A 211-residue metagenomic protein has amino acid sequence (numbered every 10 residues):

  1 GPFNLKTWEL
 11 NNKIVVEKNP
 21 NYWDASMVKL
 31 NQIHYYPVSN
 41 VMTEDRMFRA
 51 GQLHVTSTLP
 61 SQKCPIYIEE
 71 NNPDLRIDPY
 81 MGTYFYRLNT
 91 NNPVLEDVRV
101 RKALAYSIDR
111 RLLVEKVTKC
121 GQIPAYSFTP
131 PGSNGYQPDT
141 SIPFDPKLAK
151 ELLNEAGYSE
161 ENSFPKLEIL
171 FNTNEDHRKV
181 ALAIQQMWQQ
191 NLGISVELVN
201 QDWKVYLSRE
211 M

Functional and structural regions predicted by a protein language model:
G1-L5, S26, N31, Q62-K63 (+2 more regions): Surface-exposed, Gly/Pro/Thr- and Asp/Glu-enriched linker/hinge segments that connect structured elements
N4, V15-K18, D24, R76 (+2 more regions): Append "and occasionally in soluble cytosolic enzymes with long acidic Gly/Pro-rich linkers
N11, V28-L30, E70, M81-T83 (+2 more regions): Extracytoplasmic
P20-I66, D202: Ligand-site clamp/hinge motif
T43-D45, L53, C64, V100 (+3 more regions): Short, hydrophobic alpha-helical packing/hinge segments within bilobed ligand-binding/sensory domains
H54-V55, M187-M211: Periplasmic binding protein-like
P65-I77: Ligand-binding "clamshell"
D74-L88, G132: Periplasmic-binding protein-like
